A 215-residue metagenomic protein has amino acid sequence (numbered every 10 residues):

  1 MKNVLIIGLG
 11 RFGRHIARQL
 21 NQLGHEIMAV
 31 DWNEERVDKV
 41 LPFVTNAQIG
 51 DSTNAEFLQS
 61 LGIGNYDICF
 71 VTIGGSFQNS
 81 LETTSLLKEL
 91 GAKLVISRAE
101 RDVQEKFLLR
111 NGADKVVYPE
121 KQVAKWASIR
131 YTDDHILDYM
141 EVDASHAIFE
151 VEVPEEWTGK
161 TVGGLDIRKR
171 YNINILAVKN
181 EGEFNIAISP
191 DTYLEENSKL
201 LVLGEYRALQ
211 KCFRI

Functional and structural regions predicted by a protein language model:
M1-I215: Cytosolic regulatory regions of ion transport systems
